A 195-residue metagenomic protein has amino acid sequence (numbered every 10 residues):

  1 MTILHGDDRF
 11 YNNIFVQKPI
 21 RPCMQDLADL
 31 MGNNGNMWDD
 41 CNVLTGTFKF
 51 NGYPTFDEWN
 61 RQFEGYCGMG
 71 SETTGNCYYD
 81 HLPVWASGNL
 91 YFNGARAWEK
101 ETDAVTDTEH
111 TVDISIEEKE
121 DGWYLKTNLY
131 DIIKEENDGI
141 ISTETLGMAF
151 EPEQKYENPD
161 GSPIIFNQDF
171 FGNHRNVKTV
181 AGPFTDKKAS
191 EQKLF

Functional and structural regions predicted by a protein language model:
M1, D26-L27, N42, S71: Substrate-binding/catalytic cleft of secreted carbohydrate-active enzymes, primarily glycoside hydrolases
M1-G6, Y79: Right-handed parallel beta-helix/beta-solenoid
D7, N12, S87-G88: Extracellular/lumenal ectodomain signal focusing on beta-strand-rich modules and carbohydrate-recognition contexts
Y11, V16-K18, F92: Feature marks extracellular polysaccharide-active and adherence modules
V16, A28-N33: Non-catalytic interaction/regulatory modules that flank or connect domains
P19-D26, A95-E101: Short glycine/acidic-rich loop motifs that flank beta-strands on beta-rich extracellular proteins
G32, M37-F195: Surface beta-loop-beta hairpin patches that serve as ligand-binding interfaces in beta-rich domains
